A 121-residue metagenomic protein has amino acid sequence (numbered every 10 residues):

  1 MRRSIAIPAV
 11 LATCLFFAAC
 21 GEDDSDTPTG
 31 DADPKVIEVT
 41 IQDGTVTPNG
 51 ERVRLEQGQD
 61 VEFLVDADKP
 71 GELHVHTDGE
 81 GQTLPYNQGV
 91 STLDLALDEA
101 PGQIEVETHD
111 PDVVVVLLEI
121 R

Functional and structural regions predicted by a protein language model:
M1-I7: Bacterial N-terminal signal peptides that target proteins for export
I7-T13: Sec-dependent N-terminal signal peptides
L15-A19: C-terminal motif of bacterial Sec signal peptides marking the signal peptidase cleavage site
E22-D26, K35-T40, Q88-R121: Extracellular/periplasmic metallocenter environments
G30-D60: N-terminal edge beta-strand
R52-K69, T92-E99, I104-E105: Beta-strand cores of secreted/periplasmic/IMS beta-sandwich domains, seen most often in copper-related folds
G71-D78: Change to "...patches in solvent-exposed regions of secreted, membrane-anchored, or virion-exposed structural
